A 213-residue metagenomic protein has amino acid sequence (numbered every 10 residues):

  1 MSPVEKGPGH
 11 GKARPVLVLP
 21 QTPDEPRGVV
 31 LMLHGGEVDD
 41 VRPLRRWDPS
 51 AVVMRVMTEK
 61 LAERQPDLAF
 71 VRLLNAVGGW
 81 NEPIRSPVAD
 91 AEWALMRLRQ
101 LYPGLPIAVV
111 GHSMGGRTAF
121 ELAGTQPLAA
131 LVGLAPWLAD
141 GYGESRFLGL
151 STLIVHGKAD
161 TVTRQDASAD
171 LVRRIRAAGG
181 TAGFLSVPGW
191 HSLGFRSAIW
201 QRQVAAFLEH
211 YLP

Functional and structural regions predicted by a protein language model:
P3-Q65: Short, surface-exposed "cap/lid" segments of acyl-processing enzymes
V4-G7, A169, R176-P213: C-terminal catalytic histidine-bearing segment of alpha/beta-hydrolase fold enzymes
R45, R164-R174: Short alpha-helix in the alpha/beta-hydrolase fold that links the catalytic acid
N81-L101: Alpha/beta-hydrolase active-site loop
V110-G115, A119: Gly/Ala-rich beta-loop-alpha elbow adjacent to hydrolase catalytic centers
G133-D140, G189: Active-site nucleophile loop of the alpha/beta-hydrolase fold
L148, L153-D160: Short beta-strand/loop motif that positions the catalytic acidic residue of the alpha/beta-hydrolase fold
